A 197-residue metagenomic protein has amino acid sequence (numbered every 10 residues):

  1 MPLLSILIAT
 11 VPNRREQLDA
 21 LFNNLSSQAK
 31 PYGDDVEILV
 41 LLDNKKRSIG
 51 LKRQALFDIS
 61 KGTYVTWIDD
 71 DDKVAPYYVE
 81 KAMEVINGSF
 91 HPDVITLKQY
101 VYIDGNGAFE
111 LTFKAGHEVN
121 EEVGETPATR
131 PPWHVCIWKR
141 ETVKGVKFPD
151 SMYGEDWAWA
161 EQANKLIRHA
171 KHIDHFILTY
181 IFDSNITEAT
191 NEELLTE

Functional and structural regions predicted by a protein language model:
T10-A29: Short, well-formed alpha-helical segments that are part of the catalytic scaffolds of diverse glycosyltransferases
N44-S60: Glycine-rich, basic loop-to-helix element that forms the pyrophosphate-binding segment of sugar-nucleotide handling
V65: Short aromatic/hydrophobic "clamp" motif used to bind/position activated sugar donors
D69-K73: The conserved acidic donor/metal-binding loop of glycosyltransferases
V79-E110: Conserved donor NDP-sugar-binding/catalytic core segment of glycosyltransferases
G116-W138: A recurrent flexible, glycine/aromatic-enriched loop bordering the glycosyltransferase active site that acts as
Y153-W159: Acidic donor-binding loop at a coil-to-helix junction in glycosyltransferase catalytic cores that engages
I173-E197: Active-site donor/metal-binding and catalytic loop motifs of nucleotide-sugar-dependent glycosylation enzymes
